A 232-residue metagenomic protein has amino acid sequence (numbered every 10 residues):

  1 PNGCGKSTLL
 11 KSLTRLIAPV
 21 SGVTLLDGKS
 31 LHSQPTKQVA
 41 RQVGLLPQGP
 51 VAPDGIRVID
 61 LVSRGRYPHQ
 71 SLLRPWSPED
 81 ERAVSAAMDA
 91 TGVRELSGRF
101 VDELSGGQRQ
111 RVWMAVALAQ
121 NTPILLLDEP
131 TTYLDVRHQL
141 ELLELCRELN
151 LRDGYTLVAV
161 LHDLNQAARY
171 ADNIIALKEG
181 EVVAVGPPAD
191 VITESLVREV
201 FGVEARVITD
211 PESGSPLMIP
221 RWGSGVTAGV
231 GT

Functional and structural regions predicted by a protein language model:
T14: Helix-to-loop junction immediately C-terminal to a conserved catalytic motif
G22-S30, V39: Conserved ABC transporter NBD signature motif
S63, P78-L96: Conserved ABC ATPase "signature" region
P75, F100-L104, Q108: Conserved ABC ATPase signature
L125-E129: Catalytic Walker B motif of ABC-type/P-loop ATPase nucleotide-binding domains
V200-T232: ABC ATPase nucleotide-binding domains
